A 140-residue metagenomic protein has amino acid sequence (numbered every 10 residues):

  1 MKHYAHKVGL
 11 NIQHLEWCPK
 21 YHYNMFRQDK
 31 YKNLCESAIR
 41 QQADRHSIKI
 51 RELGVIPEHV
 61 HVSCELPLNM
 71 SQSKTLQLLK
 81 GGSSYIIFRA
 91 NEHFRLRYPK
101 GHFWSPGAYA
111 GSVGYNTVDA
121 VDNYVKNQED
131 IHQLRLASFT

Functional and structural regions predicted by a protein language model:
M1-T140: Basic nucleic-acid-binding interfaces
